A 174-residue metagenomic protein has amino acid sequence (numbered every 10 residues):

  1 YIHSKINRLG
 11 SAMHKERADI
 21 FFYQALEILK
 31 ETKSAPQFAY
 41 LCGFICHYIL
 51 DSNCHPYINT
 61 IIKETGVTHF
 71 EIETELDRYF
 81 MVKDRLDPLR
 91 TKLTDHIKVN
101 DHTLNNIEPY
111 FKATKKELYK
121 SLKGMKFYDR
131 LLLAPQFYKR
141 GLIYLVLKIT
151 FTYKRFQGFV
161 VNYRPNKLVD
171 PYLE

Functional and structural regions predicted by a protein language model:
Y1-E174: N-terminal leader/auxiliary helical segments
